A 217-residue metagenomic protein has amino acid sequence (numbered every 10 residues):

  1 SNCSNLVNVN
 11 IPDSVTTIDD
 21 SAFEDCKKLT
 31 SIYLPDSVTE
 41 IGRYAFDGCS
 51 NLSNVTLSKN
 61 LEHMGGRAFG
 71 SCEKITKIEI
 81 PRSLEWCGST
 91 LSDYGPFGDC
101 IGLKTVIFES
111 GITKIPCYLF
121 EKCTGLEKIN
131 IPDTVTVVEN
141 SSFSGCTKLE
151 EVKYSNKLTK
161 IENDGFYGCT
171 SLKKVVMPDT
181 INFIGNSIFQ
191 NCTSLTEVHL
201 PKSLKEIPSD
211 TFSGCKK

Functional and structural regions predicted by a protein language model:
S1, L91-S92, I184: Generic low-polarity alpha-helical segments
C3-T17, K27-E40, S50-H63, E73-W86 (+6 more regions): Structural signature of tandem-repeat unit edges
D19-E24, G42-D47, G65-G70, Y94-G98 (+5 more regions): Consensus positions within tandem repeat domains that build extended binding/scaffold surfaces
W86-G95: Intrinsically disordered, low-complexity Ser/Thr- and acidic-rich flexible linkers and loops, especially at boundaries
